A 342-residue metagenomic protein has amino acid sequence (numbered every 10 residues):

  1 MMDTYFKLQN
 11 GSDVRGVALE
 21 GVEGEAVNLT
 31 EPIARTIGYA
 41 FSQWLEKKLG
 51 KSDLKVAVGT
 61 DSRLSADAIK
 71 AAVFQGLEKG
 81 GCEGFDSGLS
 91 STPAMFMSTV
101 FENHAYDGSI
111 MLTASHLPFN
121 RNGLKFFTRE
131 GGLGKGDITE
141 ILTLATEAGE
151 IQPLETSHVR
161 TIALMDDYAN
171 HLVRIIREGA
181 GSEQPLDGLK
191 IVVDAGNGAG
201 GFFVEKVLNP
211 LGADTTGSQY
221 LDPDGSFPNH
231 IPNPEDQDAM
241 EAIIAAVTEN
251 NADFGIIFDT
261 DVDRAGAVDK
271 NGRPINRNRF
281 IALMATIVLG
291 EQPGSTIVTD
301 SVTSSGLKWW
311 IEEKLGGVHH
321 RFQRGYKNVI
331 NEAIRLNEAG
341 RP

Functional and structural regions predicted by a protein language model:
M1-E23, G131-I151, F254-D259: Short, compositionally biased "basic patch" segments
M1-V73, K79-G80, H158-G188: An N-terminal, well-structured beta->alpha segment
M2-G11, R15, P185-N209, S304-P342: A structured phosphate/pyrophosphate-recognition subdomain
Q43, K51, K55-R121, K206-V268: N-terminal small/polar loop signature for handling phosphorylated ligands or for N-terminal nucleophile
A66-A71, I138, G201-E205, K308: Short, surface-exposed alpha-helical segments at coil->helix boundaries
G88, T92, T143-N170, R174 (+1 more regions): Proline/glycine-rich low-complexity loops and linkers
I110, F126-I141, V262-P293: Glycine-rich phosphate-binding loop of actin/hexokinase-like ATP-binding domains
N120-V247: Gly/Ser/Thr-enriched, mixed-charge loops and adjacent short helices that form phosphate/oxyanion-binding elements
